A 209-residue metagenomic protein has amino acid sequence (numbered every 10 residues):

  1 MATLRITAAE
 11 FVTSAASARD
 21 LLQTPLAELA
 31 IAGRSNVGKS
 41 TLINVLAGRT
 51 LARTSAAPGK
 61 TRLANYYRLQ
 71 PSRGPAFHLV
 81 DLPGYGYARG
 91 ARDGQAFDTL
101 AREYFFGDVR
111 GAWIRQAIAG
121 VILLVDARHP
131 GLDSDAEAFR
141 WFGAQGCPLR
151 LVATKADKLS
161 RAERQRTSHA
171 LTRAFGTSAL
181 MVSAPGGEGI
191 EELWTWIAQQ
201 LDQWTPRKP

Functional and structural regions predicted by a protein language model:
M1-A88: Conserved G1/Walker A P-loop phosphate-binding module
I6-R19, D157-P209: Canonical P-loop GTPase G-domain recognition
R19, T50, Y87-G90, L132 (+2 more regions): Conserved protein kinase catalytic core
P25-L26, L46, R92-F97, A136-R140 (+2 more regions): Short, glycine/charged-enriched secondary-structure capping and boundary segments
K60, G84-G86, R128-P130, A156-S160 (+1 more regions): Conserved nucleotide-binding/hydrolysis micro-motifs of P-loop NTPases
Y67, T154, L193: Residue-level signal for inorganic ion chemistry
P71-I118: Conserved nucleotide-sensing/catalytic segment adjacent to the nucleotide-binding pocket in NTP-handling enzymes
L100-S178: Conserved C-terminal guanine-recognition region of P-loop GTPase G domains, centered on the G4
